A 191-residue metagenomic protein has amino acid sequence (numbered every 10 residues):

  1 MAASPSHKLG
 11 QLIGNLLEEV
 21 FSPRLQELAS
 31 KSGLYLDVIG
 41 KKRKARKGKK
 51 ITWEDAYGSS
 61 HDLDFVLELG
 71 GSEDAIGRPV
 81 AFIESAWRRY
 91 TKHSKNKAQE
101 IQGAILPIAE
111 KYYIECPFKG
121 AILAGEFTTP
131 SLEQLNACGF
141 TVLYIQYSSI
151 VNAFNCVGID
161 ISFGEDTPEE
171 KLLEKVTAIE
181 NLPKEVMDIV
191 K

Functional and structural regions predicted by a protein language model:
M1-K42, K191: Interdomain/boundary linker segments immediately adjacent to catalytic/signaling cores
H7, Q11, N15, D55 (+2 more regions): Short, charged/polar micro-motifs that form catalytic or ligand-binding hotspots
I13-F21, G58-L63, Y90-E100: Phosphate/oxyanion-binding active-site loops and adjacent basic polyanion-contact surfaces
A29-G33, L69-I76, I108-E115: Alpha-helix termini
D37-D74: Active-site metal-binding core of divalent-cation-utilizing nuclease and nuclease-like domains
V80, S85-Y144: Catalytic cores of nucleic-acid endonucleases
C138-K191: Non-catalytic C-terminal interaction segments of nucleic acid-processing enzymes
